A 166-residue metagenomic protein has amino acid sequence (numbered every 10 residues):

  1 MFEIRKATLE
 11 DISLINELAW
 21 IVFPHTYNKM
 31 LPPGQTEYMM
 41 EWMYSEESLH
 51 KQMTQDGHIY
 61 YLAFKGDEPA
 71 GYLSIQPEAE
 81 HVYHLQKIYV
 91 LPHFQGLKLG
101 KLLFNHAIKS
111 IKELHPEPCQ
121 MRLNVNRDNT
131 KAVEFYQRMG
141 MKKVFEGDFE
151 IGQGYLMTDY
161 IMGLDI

Functional and structural regions predicted by a protein language model:
M1-E3: Extreme N-terminal starter segment of soluble prokaryotic enzymes
K6-I12, N16-H93, F104-L114, E146-D148 (+1 more regions): Acetyl-CoA-dependent GNAT
W42, L97, Y155: Flexible, glycine- and charge-enriched loops at secondary-structure boundaries
E68, I88-N105, L114, P118 (+2 more regions): Conserved glycine-rich acetyl-CoA-binding loop
Y83, E117-I166: C-terminal "cap" of GNAT-fold acetyltransferases
